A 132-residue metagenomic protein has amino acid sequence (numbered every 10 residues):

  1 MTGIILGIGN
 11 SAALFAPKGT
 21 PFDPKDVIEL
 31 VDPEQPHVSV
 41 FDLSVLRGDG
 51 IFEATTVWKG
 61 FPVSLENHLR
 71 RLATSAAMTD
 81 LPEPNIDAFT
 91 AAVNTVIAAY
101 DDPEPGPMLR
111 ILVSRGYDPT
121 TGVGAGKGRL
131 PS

Functional and structural regions predicted by a protein language model:
M1-S132: Conserved alpha/beta cores of soluble small-molecule-handling proteins
